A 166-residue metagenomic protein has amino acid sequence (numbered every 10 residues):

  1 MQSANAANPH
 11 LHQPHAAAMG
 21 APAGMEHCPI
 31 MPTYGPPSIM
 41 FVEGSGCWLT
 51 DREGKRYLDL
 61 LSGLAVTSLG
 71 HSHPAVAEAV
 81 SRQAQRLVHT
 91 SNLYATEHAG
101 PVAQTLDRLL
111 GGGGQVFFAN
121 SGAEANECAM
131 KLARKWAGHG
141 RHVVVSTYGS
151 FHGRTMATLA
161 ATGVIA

Functional and structural regions predicted by a protein language model:
M1-Q115: N-terminal glycine-rich, Lys/His-bearing helix-loop that initiates the first secondary-structure elements of many
Q104-A166: PLP-dependent aspartate aminotransferase-fold enzymes
